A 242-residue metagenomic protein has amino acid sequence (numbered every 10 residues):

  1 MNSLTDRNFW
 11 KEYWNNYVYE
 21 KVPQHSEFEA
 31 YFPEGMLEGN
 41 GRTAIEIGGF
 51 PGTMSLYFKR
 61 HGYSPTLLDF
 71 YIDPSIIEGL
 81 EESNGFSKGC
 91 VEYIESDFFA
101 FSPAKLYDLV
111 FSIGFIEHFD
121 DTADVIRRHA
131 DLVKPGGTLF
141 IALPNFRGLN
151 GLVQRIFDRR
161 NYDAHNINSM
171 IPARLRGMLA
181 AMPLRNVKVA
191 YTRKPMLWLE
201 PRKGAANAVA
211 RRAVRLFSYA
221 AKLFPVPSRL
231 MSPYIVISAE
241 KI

Functional and structural regions predicted by a protein language model:
M1-K105, L109, I113, I126 (+1 more regions): Conserved N-terminal segment of class I S-adenosyl-L-methionine
Y17-P23, N84, F98-F99, D120-D131 (+1 more regions): S-adenosyl-L-methionine-dependent methyltransferase catalytic module, highlighting the catalytic core
G48, G136-G137: Conserved phosphate-binding and hydrolysis motifs of nucleotide-dependent enzymes
G114-H118: A short His-aromatic
